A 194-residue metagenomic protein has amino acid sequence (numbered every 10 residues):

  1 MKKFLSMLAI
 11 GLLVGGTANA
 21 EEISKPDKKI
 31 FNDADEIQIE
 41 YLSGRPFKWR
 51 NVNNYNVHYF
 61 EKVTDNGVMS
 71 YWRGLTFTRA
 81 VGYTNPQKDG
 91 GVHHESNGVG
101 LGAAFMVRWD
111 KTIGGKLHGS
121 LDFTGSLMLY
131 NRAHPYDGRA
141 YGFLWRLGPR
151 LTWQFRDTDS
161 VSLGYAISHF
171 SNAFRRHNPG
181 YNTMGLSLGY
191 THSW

Functional and structural regions predicted by a protein language model:
M1-F31: Cleavable N-terminal export/targeting peptides
N19-S70, S187-S193: Short glycine/proline- and aromatic-enriched beta-strand/turn motifs that initiate or cap beta-hairpins
S24-I37, D65-R73, N97, G115-L121 (+2 more regions): Outer-envelope beta-barrel architecture signal
D27, R45-F47, E61, G91-N97 (+4 more regions): Outer-membrane beta-barrel proteins
D33, W49-Y55, E95-A103, R139-W145 (+1 more regions): Residues that define the transmembrane beta-barrel architecture of outer-membrane proteins
E40-K48, T78-K88, L127-H134, S168-R175: Sequence/structural signature of outer-membrane beta-barrel proteins
N53-R132, T191: Gram-negative (and chloroplast) outer-membrane scaffold detector with strong preference for beta-barrel transmembrane
W153, Y181-W194: Outer-membrane beta-barrel "beta-signal"
